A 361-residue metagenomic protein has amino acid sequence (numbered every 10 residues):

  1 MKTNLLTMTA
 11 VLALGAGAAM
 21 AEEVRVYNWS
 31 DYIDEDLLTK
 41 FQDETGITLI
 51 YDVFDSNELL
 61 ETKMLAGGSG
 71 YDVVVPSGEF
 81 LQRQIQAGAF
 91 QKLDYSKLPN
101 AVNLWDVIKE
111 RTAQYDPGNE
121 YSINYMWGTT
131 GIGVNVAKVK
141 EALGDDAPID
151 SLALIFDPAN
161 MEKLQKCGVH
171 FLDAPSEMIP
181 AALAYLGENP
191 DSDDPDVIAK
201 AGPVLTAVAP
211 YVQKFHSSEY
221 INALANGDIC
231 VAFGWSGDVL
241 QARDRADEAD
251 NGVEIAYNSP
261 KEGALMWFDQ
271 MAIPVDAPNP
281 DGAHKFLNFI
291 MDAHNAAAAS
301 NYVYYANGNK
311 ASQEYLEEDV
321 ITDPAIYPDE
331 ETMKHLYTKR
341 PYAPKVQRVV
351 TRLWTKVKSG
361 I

Functional and structural regions predicted by a protein language model:
G17-A21: Sec/Tat signal peptide C-region and signal peptidase I cleavage site
E22-Q84: Early extracytoplasmic/lumenal segment of secretory-pathway proteins
V75, L81, I85-Y211, H216-A225: Extracytoplasmic ligand-binding site segments that recognize negatively charged/polar headgroups
F80-R83, V231-G252: A ligand-binding cleft/hinge motif common to bilobed small-molecule-binding domains
G133-K138, A184-G187, W267-N279, A298: A bilobed periplasmic-binding-protein/Venus flytrap-type ligand-binding module shared by bacterial periplasmic
I198-A207, Q213, N251-A272: Periplasmic-binding protein-like
N222, E330-I361: Conserved C-terminal helix/tail region of periplasmic/extracytoplasmic solute-binding proteins
P274-H335: Mature extracytoplasmic/periplasmic domains
